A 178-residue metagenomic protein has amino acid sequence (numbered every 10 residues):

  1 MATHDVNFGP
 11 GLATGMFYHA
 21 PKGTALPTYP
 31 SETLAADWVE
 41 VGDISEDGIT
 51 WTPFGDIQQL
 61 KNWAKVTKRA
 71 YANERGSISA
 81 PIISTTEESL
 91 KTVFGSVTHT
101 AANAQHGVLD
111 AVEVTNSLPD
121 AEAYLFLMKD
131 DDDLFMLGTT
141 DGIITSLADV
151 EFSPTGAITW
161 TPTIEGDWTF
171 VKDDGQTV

Functional and structural regions predicted by a protein language model:
M1-D43: Polar/acidic, low-complexity leader/linker segments enriched in S/T/G and N/D
N7-A20, E122-K129, D133-T139: Ordered hydrophobic segments in well-structured contexts
Y29-A36, K61-V66, A70, A102-E113 (+1 more regions): Surface-exposed ligand/attachment interfaces on beta-rich extracellular proteins
A36-E74: A glycine-rich, hydrophobic loop/mini-helix early in the fold
T67-L90, T155-F170: Oligomerization/assembly interface segments of phage tail-like spikes and tubes
T98-L134: Short, acidic/charged, Gly/Pro-enriched secondary-structure junctions
D131-V178: Mixed-charge, glycine-accented linear interaction segment located at domain edges/termini
